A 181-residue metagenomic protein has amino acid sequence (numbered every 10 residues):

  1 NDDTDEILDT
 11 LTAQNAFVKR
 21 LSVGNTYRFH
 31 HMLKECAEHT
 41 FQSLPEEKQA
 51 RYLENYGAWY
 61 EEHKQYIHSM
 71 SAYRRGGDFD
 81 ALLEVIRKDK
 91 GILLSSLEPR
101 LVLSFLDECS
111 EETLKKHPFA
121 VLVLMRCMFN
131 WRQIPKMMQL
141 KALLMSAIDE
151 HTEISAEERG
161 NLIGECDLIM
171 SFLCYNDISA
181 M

Functional and structural regions predicted by a protein language model:
N1-T40, R51: C-terminal boundary/linker of central alpha/beta nucleotide-binding cores
D2-T4, E62, D78, D177: Short glycine/proline-enriched coil/turn segments at helix->beta-strand junctions
E6, V18, S110-E111, A156: Short, flexible, glycine/charge-rich loop motifs used to bind or transfer phosphoryl groups or to couple energy/partner
R28, S43-L44, E153: Short, conserved sequence motifs enriched in acidic/basic residues, glycine, and aromatics that mark functional "hot
F29, K48, E158: Conserved acidic
H39-W131, K136-L143: Extended alpha-helical scaffolding segments used for macromolecular assembly and cargo binding
T113-M181: Internal alpha-solenoid helical repeat scaffolds
